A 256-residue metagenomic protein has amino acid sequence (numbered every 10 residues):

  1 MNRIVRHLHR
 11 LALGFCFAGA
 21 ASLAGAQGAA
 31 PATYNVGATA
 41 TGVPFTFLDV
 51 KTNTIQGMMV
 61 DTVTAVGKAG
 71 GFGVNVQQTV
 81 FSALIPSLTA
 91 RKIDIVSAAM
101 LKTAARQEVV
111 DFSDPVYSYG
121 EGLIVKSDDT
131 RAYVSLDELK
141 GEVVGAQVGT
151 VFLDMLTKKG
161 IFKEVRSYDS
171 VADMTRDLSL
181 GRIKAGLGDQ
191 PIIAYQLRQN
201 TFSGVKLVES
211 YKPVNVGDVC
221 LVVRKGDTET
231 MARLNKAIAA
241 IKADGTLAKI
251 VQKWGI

Functional and structural regions predicted by a protein language model:
G28, K126-V143: Flexible hinge/capping segments at coil-to-helix
G28-M100, E108, D244: Extracytoplasmic small-molecule ligand-binding "clamshell" domains of the periplasmic binding protein/Venus flytrap
Y34-A40, Q56, L136-G149: Short loop->beta-strand "edge-of-pocket" segments that line small-molecule binding or catalytic clefts across diverse
A40, S118-V125, R198-A239, I256: Periplasmic-binding protein-like
V60, V76-P86, R131, R166-L180: Short helix-initiation/N-cap motifs at beta->coil->alpha
G71-G73, T89-A98, E142-V143, S179-I192 (+1 more regions): Alpha-to-beta junction loops
A83, A99-E108, M155-K158, K184-N215: A ligand-binding cleft/hinge motif common to bilobed small-molecule-binding domains
V151-V165, G204-L207, K236-I256: Ligand-binding clefts/hinges and TM-proximal coupling segments of bilobed small-molecule sensing domains
